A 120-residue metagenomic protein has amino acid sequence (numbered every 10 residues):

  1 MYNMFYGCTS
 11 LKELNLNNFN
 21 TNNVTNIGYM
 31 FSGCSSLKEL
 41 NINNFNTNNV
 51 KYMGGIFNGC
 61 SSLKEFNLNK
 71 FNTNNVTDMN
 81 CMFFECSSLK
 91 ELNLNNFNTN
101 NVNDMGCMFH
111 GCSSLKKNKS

Functional and structural regions predicted by a protein language model:
Y2-S120: Negatively charged
